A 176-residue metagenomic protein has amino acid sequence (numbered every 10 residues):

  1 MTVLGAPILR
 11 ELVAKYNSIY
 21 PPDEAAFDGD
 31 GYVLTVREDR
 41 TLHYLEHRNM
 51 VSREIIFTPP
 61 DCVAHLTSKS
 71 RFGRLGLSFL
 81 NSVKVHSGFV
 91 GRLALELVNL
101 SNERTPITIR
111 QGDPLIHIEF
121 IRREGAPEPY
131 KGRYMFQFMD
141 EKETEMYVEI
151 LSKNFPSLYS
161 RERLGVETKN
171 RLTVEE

Functional and structural regions predicted by a protein language model:
M1-E176: DUTPase catalytic domain/fold
